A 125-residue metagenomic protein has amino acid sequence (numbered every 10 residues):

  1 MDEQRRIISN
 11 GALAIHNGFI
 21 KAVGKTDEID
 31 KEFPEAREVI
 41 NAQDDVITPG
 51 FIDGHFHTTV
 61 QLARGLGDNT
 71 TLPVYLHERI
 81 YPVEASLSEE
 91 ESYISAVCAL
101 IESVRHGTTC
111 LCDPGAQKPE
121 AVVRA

Functional and structural regions predicted by a protein language model:
M1-T48: Histidine-rich, glycine-flanked metal-binding segment
R6, A12-L13, P34, I52 (+3 more regions): Short capping/connector residues at structural and topological boundaries
K21-I29, D53-G54, T70, Y81-E84: Short C-terminal domain-edge/linker segments immediately following a structured domain
D30-P73, V97, I101-R105: Replace "His-x-His-based motif
G50-T59, E78-V83, G107-C110, P114-Q117: Short, mixed-charge, low-aromatic patches
L62-I94: Active-site gating loops and adjacent loop-to-helix segments of metal-dependent hydrolytic enzymes
E84-A125: Active-site loop-helix segments enriched in His/Asp/Glu that coordinate and activate a nucleophilic water at divalent
